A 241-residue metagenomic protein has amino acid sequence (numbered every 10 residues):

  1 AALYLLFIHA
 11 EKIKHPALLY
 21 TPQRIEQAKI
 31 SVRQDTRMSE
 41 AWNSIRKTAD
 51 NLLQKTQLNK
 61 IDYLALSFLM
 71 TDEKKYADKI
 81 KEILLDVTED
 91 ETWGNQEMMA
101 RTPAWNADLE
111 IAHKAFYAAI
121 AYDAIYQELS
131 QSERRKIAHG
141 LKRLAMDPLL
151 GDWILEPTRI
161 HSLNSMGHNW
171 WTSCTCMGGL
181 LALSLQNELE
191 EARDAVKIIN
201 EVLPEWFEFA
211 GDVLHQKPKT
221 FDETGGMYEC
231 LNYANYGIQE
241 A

Functional and structural regions predicted by a protein language model:
A1-A2, A49: Small side chains
A2-A10, L69: Hydrophobic h-region of N-terminal signal peptides that target proteins for export in Gram-negative bacteria
E11-P16: Cleaved targeting-peptide boundary
A17-V32, M38-A241: Aromatic-lined, polymer-binding surfaces characteristic of secreted/periplasmic polysaccharide-degrading enzymes
